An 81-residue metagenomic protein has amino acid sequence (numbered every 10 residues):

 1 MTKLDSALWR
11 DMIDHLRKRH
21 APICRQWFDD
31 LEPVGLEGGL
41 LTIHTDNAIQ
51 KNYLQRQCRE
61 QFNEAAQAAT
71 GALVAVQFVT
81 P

Functional and structural regions predicted by a protein language model:
M1-P81: Intrinsically disordered, low-complexity basic tails and flexible linkers associated with large NTP-driven
